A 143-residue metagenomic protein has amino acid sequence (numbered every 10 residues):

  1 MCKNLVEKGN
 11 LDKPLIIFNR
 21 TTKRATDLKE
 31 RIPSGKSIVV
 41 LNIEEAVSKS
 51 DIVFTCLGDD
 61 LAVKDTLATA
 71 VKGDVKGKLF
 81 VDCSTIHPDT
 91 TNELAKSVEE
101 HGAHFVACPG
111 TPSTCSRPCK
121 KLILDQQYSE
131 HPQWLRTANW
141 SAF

Functional and structural regions predicted by a protein language model:
M1-T55, T114-R117: NAD(P)+-binding Rossmann beta1-loop-alpha1 motif at the extreme N-terminus of oxidoreductases
C2-K3, K29-E30, D65-A68, N92-A95 (+1 more regions): Short amphipathic alpha-helical segments
R20, G58, L135: A conserved hydrophobic position in a structured secondary element of the catalytic/binding core that shapes
P33, A70, K121-L124: Short low-complexity, flexible loop/linker segments enriched in glycine and/or proline with clustered acidic
I43-V106: Rossmann-fold NAD(P) dinucleotide-binding segment
T85-F143: Rossmann-fold dinucleotide-binding core
